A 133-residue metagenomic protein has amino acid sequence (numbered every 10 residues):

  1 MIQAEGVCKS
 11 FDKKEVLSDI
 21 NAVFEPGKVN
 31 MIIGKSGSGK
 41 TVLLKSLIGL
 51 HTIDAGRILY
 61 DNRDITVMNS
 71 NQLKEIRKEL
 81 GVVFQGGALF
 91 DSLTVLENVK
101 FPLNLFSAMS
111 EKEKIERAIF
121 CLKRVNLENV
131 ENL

Functional and structural regions predicted by a protein language model:
D12, K100-E113, K123-V125: ABC-type ATPase nucleotide-binding domains, specifically the catalytic core motifs of the NBD
I33-K35: The feature captures the beta-strand-to-loop junction immediately N-terminal to the Walker
I48: Helix-to-loop junction immediately C-terminal to a conserved catalytic motif
G56-D64: Conserved ABC transporter NBD signature motif
R63-D64, E111-E131: Conserved ABC ATPase "signature" region
I65-G81, E111: ABC ATPase NBD coupling module
L93-F101: Short coil-to-helix segment of the ABC ATPase nucleotide-binding domain corresponding to the Q-loop/switch region
